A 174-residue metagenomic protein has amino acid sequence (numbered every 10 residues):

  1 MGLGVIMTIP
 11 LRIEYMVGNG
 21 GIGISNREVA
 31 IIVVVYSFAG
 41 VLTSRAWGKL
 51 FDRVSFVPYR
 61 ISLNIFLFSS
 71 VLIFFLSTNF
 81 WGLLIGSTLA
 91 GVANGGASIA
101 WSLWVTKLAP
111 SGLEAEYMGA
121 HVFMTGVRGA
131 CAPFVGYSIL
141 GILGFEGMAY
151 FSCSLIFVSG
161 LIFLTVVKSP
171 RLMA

Functional and structural regions predicted by a protein language model:
P10-E28: Short amphipathic helix-loop junctions that connect adjacent transmembrane helices in Major Facilitator Superfamily/SLC
N26-R27, S111-H121: Loop-to-transmembrane helix entry/capping segments in MFS-fold secondary transporters and related SLC/MFSD carriers
S37-R45, G129-A130: Residue-level signature of mid-helix packing/kink "hotspots" within the transmembrane helices of 12-pass Major
L42-F56, L140: Helix-to-loop junctions at the C-terminal end of transmembrane segments in multipass secondary transporters
P58-I73: Structural signature of the two symmetry-related core transmembrane helices
F75-G86: Helix-loop junctions at membrane interfaces in 12-TM secondary transporters
G96-A109: Intracellular juxtamembrane helix-capping segments at the cytosolic ends of symmetry-related transmembrane helices
L140-I156: A membrane-interface helix-boundary motif in multi-pass transporters
